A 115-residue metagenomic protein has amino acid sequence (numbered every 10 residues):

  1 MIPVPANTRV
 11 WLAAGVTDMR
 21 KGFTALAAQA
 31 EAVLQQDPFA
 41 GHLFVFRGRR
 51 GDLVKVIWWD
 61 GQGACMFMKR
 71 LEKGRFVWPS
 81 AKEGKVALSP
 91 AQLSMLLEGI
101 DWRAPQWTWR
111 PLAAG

Functional and structural regions predicted by a protein language model:
M1-G115: Polybasic/polar functional segments that serve as interface/processing modules
